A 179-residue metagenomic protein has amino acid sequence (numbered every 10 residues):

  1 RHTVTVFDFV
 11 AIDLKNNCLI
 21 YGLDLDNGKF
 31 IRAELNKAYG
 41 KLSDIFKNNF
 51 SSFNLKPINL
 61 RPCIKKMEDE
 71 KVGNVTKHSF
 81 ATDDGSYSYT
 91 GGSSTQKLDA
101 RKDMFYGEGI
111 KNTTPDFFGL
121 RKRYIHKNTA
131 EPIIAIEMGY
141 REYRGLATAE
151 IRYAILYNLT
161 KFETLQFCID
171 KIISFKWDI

Functional and structural regions predicted by a protein language model:
R1-I179: Intrinsically disordered, low-complexity, charge-rich terminal extensions of nucleic-acid-associated complexes
